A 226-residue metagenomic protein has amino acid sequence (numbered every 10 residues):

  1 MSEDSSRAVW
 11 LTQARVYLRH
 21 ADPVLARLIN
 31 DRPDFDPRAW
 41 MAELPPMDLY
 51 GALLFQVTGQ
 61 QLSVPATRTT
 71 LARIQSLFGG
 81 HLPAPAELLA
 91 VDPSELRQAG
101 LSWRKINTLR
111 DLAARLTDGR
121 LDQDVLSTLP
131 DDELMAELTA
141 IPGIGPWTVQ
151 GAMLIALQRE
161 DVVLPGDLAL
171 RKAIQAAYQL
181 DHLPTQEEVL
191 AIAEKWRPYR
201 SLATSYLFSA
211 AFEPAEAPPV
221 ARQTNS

Functional and structural regions predicted by a protein language model:
M1-L129, E133, A191-S226: N-terminal polyanion-binding entry modules of DNA glycosylases/AP lyases and select other DNA-binding proteins
S2, L62-S63, L138, Q179-L183: Short linear motifs at secondary-structure transitions and domain/linker junctions
T58, P130-A176, L202: Catalytic DNA-binding helix-loop module of base-excision-repair DNA glycosylases/AP lyases
L77, L112-G119, E137, I141 (+2 more regions): Mid-sequence acidic-hydrophobic segments that form the walls of catalytic/ligand-binding cavities or oligomerization
P83, G166-E194, T224-S226: C-terminal end-helix/capping segment
